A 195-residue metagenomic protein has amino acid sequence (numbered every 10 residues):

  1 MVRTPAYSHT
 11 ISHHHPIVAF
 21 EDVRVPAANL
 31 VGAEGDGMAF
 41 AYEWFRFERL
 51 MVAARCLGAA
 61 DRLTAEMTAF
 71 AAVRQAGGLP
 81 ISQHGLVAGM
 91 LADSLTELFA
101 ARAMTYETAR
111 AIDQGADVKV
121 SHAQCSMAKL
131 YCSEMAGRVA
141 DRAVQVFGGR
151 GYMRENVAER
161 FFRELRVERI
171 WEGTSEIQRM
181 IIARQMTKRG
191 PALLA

Functional and structural regions predicted by a protein language model:
M1-E66, L79, S175-M180, R184-A195: FAD-binding core of flavoproteins
T4-A6, A28-F45, A69-H84, A111 (+1 more regions): Conserved catalytic-core motifs characterized by acidic clusters
M38-A39, G85-A92, K119-H122, S126 (+1 more regions): Alpha-helical membrane and juxtamembrane elements of multi-pass inner-membrane transport and channel proteins
R55, L86-T96, M127-E134: DHp/HisKA dimerization-phosphoacceptor four-helix bundle of two-component histidine kinases and homologous
T68-P80, L95-Y131, V144-Y152: C-terminal helix-coil-helix/basic helical segment that borders enzyme active sites and/or dimer interfaces and provides
A123-A195: Alpha-helix capping/hinge segments and adjacent helical runs
